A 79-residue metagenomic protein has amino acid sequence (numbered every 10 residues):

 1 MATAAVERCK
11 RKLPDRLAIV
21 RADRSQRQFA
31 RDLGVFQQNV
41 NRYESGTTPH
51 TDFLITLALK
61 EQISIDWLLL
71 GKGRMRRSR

Functional and structural regions predicted by a protein language model:
M1-R24, D32: A short, Lys/Arg-rich alpha-helix, primarily the initiator
A22-R42: Short alpha-helical DNA-recognition segment
D23, G46, R74: Alpha-helical DNA-recognition elements
E44, E61, K72: DNA major-groove recognition helix of helix-turn-helix
D52-W67: DNA major-groove recognition helix of helix-turn-helix/homeodomain DNA-binding modules
W67-R79: Short amphipathic recognition helices of helix-turn-helix/homeodomain-type DNA-binding modules
